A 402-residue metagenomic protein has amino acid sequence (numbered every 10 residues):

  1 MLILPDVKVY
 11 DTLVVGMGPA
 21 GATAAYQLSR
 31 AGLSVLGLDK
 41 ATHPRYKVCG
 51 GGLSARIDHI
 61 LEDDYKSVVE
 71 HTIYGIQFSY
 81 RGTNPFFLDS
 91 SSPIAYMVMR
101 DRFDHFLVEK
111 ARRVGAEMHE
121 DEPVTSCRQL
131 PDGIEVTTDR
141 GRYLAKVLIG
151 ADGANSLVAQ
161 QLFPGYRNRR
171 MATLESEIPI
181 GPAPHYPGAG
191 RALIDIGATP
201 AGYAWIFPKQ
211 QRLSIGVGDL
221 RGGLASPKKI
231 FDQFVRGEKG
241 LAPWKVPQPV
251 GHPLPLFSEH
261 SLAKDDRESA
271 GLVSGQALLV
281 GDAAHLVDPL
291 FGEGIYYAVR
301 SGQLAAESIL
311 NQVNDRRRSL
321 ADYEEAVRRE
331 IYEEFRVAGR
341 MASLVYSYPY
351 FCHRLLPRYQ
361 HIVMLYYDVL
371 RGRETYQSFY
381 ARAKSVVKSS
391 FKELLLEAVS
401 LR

Functional and structural regions predicted by a protein language model:
I3-G18: Beta1/beta-strand and adjacent pyrophosphate-binding region of the FAD-binding site in flavoprotein oxidoreductases
V9, A41-D64: Conserved N-terminal glycine-rich FAD pyrophosphate-binding loop of Rossmann-like flavoproteins
M17, A31, K110-W244, A263-D265: Predominantly flavin-linked oxidoreductase catalytic cores and closely associated redox partners
G21-A22: N-terminal Rossmann-fold NAD(P) dinucleotide-binding loop
Y26-C49: Glycine-rich FAD pyrophosphate-binding loop
S54-F106: A conserved beta-strand/loop capping segment in the N-terminal third of enzymes that catalyze redox or closely related
V124-S126, R142, G223-R317: FAD/FMN-dependent oxidoreductases across multiple families
E307-R402: C-terminal helical "tail/cap" subdomain of flavin- and related membrane-associated enzymes
